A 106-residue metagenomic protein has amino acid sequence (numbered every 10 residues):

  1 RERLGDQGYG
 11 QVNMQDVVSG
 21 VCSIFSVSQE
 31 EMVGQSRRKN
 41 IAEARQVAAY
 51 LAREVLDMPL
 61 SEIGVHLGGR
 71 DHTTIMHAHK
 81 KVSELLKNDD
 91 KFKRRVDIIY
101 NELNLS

Functional and structural regions predicted by a protein language model:
R1-V18: Conserved C-terminal helix/linker of AAA+ ATPases
E30-S106: Terminal-proximal interaction/regulatory segments of ATP-powered molecular machines
